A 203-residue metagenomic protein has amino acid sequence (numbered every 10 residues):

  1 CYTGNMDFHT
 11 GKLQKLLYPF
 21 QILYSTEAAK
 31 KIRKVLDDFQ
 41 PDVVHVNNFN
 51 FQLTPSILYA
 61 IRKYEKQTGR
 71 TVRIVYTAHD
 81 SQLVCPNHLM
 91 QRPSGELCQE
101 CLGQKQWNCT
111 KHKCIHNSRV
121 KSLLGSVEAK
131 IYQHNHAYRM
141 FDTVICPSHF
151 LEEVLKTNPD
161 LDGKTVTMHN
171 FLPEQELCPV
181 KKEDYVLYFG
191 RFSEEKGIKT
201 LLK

Functional and structural regions predicted by a protein language model:
C1-T3, D37-Q40, I57-V72: N-terminal subdomain of nucleotide-sugar transferases
Y2-K31, V46-N48, I115-G125: A short, charged, and often flexible helix/loop element on the N-terminal side of the glycosyltransferase catalytic
R33-L53, V72-T77: Short N-terminal targeting/anchoring amphipathic segment
F51-Q52, V72, A78-H88, I115-L123 (+2 more regions): A short, histidine- and acid-enriched strand-loop-helix "catalytic/donor-clamping" loop that lines the nucleotide-sugar
K63, Q82, S94-T143: Membrane-proximal helix-turn-helix segments that form the acceptor-binding/catalytic region of lipid-linked
V75-Y76, R139-H149: A short beta-strand/loop micro-motif in the catalytic core of glycosyltransferases that engages the nucleotide-sugar
I145, E174, C178-K196, L202: Conserved donor-binding/catalytic core segment of Leloir-type glycosyltransferases
F150, F171: Carbohydrate-associated surface elements
